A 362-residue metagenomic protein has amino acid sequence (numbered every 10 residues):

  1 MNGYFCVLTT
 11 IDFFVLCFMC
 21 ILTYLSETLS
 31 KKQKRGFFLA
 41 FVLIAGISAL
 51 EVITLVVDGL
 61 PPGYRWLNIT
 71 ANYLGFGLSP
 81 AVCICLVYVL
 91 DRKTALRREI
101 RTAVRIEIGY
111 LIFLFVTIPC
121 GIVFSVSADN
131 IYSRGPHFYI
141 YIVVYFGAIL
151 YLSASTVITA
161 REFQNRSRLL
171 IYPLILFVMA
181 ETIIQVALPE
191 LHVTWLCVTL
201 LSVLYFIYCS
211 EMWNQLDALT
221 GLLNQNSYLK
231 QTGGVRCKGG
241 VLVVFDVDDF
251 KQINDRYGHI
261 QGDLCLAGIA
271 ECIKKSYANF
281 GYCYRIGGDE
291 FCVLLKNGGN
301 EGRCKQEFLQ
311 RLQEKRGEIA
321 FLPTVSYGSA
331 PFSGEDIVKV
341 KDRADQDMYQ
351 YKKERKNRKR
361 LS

Functional and structural regions predicted by a protein language model:
Y4-D12, P119-Y151, Q185-L191: Extracellular-loop-to-transmembrane junctions of the mid-late helices
T9-Y64, N68-Y88, R105-G121, I171-V186: Hydrophobic alpha-helical transmembrane segments of multi-pass membrane proteins
M19-T23, C85-V89, Y145-F163: Alpha-helical transmembrane segments in multipass membrane proteins, preferentially the mid-helix core
Y64-Y73, D129-Y139, T194-C197: Non-cytosolic membrane-interface motifs at loop->transmembrane helix junctions
S155-V157, R161-L219, N226-G239: Signal-transducing coiled-coil linker helices
N224-V241, D248-A278, Y284-G288, C292-V293 (+4 more regions): Conserved long alpha-helical elements within nucleotide-processing catalytic cores of c-di-GMP signaling and class III
K275-F280, E307-L322: Short catalytic/binding micro-motifs of nucleotide second-messenger systems
L309, Q313, G317, S326 (+1 more regions): Catalytic-core segments of nucleotide cyclases and related cyclic-nucleotide turnover enzymes
